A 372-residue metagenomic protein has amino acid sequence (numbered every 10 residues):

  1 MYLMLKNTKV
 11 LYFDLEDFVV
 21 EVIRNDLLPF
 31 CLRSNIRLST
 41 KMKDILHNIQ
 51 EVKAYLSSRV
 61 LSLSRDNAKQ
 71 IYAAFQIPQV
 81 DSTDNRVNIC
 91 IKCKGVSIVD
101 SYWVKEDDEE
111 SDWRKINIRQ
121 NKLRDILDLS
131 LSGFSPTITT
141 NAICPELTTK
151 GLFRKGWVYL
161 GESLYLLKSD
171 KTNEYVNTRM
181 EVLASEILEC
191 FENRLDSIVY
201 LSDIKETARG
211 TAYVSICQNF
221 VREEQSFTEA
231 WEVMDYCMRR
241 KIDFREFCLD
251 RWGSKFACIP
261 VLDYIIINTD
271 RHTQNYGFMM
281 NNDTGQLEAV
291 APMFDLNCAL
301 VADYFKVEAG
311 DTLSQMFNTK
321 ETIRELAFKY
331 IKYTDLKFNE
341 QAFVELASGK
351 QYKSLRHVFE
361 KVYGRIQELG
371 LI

Functional and structural regions predicted by a protein language model:
M1-V261, I265-I267, M279-I372: Phosphate/dinucleotide-binding and metal-coordinating scaffold of catalytic cores in nucleotide-dependent enzymes
H272, G277-M280: Conserved protein-kinase catalytic-loop segment immediately C-terminal to the catalytic Asp of the HRD motif
